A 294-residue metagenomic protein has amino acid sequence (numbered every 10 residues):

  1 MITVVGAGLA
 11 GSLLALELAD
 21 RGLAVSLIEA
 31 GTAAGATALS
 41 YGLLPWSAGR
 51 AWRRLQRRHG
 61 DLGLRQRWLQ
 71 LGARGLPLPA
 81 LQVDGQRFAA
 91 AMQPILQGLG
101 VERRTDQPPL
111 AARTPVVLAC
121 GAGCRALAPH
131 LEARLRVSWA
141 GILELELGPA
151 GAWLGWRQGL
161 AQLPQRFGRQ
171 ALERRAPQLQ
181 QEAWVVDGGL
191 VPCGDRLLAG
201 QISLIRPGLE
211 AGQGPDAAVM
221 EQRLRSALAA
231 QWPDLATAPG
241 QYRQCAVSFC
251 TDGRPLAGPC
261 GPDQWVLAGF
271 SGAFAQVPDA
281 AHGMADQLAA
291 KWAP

Functional and structural regions predicted by a protein language model:
M1-A10: Beta1/beta-strand and adjacent pyrophosphate-binding region of the FAD-binding site in flavoprotein oxidoreductases
A19-S40: Glycine-rich FAD pyrophosphate-binding loop
Y41-D84, D187: Dinucleotide-binding Rossmann-like beta1-alpha1 core, especially the glycine-rich loop that anchors the ADP
A48-A51, G75-P94, P215-M220, G272-P278: Short beta-strand to alpha-helix junction loop
P79-L110, T114-P115, C120: Helical element adjacent to the flavin cofactor pocket in flavoenzyme catalytic cores
V116-L197, E210: Flavin-dependent oxidoreductases
G148-G151, L190-A246: Flavin-binding catalytic cores
R223-P294: C-terminal catalytic lobe of FAD-dependent flavoproteins
